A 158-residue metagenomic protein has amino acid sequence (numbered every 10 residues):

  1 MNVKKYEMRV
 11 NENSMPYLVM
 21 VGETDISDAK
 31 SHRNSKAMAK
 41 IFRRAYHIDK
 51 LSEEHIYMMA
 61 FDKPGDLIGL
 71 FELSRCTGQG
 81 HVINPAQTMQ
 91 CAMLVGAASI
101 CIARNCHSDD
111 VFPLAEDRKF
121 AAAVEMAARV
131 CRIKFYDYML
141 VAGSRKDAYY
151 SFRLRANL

Functional and structural regions predicted by a protein language model:
M1-M20, P64, S74, G78-L158: Active-site-proximal loop/helix of nucleotide/amide-processing enzymes and allied scaffolds
I26-Q87, C91: Glycine-rich, small/polar surface segments that engage phosphate groups of diverse ligands
